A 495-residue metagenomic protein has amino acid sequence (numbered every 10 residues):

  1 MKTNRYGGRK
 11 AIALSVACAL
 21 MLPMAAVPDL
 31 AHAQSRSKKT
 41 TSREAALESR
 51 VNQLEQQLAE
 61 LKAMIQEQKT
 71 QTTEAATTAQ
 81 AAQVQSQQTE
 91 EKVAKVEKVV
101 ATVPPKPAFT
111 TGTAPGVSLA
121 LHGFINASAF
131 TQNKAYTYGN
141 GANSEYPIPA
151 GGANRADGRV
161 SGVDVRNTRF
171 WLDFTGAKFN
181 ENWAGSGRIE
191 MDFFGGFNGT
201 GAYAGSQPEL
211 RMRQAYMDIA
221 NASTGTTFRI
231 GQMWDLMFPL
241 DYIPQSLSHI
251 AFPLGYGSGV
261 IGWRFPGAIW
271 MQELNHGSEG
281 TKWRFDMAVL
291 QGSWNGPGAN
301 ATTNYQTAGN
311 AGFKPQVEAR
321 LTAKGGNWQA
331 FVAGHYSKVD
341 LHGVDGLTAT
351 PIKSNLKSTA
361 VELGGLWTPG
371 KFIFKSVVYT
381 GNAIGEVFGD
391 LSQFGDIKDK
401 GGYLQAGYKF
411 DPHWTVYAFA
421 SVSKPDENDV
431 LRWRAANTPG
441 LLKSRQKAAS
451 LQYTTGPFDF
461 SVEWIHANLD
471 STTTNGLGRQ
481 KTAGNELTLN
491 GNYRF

Functional and structural regions predicted by a protein language model:
K2-A31: Gram-negative bacterial Sec-dependent N-terminal signal peptides
C18, L30-Y138: N-terminal periplasmic/intermembrane-space "pro-region" immediately following the signal or transit peptide
P107-P147, G152-N295, F313-K314, E318 (+4 more regions): Outer membrane beta-barrel
A135-N140, N198-P208, D241-L247, N295-F313 (+4 more regions): Outer-membrane beta-barrel translocator domains and adjoining extracellular loop/strand segments of Gram-negative
L290, L391-Q393, N490, F495: Membrane-topology and secretion signals of cell-surface/extracellular proteins
G312, A323-L441, R445-Q446, Y453: Detector for outer-membrane/organellar transmembrane beta-barrel domains, recognizing the amphipathic beta-strand
S450-W464: C-terminal closing repeat unit and adjoining cap/tail of repeat-based domains
Y453-T455, K481-F495: Outer-membrane beta-barrel "beta-signal"
